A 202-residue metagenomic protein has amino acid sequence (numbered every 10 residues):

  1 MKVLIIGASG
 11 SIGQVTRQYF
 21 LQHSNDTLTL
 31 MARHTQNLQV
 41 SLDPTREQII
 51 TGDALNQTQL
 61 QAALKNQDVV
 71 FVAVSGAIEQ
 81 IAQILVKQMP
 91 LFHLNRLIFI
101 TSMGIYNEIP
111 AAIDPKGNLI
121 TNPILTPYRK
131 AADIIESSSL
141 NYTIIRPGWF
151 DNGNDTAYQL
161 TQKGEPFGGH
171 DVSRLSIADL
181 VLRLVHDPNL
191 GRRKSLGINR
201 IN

Functional and structural regions predicted by a protein language model:
V3-H23: N-terminal Rossmann NAD(P)H-binding glycine-rich loop of SDR-like oxidoreductase domains
L4, R33-L91: NAD(P)H-binding glycine-rich loop region in Rossmannoid oxidoreductase-like domains and their noncatalytic homologs
L4, T29, T143: Conserved beta-strand positions in the Rossmann-like core of class I SAM-dependent methyltransferases
G7-S11, G153-N154, Q159-N202: Active-site-lining helix/loop region of Rossmann-like oxidoreductase modules
S9, H34, M103: Residues in the short beta-alpha loop(s) of Rossmann-like NAD(P)-binding domains
Q18-Q22, K87, S137, D179 (+1 more regions): Short, well-ordered alpha-helices that flank and scaffold nucleotide-derived cofactor binding pockets
T27-R33: Conserved glycine-rich Rossmann-like NAD(P)H-binding loop of the short-chain dehydrogenase/reductase
A77-T161: Glycine-/Pro-rich loop/turn segments that contact NAD(P) or position catalytic residues in Rossmann-like domains
